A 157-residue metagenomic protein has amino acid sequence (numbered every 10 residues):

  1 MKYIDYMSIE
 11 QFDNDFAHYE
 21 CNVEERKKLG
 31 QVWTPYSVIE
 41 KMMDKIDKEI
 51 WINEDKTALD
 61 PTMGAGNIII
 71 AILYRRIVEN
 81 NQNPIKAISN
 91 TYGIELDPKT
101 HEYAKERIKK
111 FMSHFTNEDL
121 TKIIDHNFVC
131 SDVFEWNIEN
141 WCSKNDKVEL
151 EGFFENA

Functional and structural regions predicted by a protein language model:
M1-A157: SAM-dependent methyltransferase catalytic region
